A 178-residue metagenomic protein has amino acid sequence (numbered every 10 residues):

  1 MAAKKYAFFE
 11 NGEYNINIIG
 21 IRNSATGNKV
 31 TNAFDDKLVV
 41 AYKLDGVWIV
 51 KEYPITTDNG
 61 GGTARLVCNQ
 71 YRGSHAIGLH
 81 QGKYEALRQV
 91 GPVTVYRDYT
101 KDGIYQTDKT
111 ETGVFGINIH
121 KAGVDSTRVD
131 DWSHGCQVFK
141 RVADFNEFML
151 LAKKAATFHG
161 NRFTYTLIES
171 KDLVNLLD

Functional and structural regions predicted by a protein language model:
M1-D130, D144-K153, H159-F163, I168-D178: Cell wall/extracellular polymer interaction/catalysis modules
S133: Residues immediately within or flanking Cys/His clusters that coordinate Zn2+ in small zinc-binding modules
F139-V142: Soluble non-cytosolic domains of exported or imported proteins
